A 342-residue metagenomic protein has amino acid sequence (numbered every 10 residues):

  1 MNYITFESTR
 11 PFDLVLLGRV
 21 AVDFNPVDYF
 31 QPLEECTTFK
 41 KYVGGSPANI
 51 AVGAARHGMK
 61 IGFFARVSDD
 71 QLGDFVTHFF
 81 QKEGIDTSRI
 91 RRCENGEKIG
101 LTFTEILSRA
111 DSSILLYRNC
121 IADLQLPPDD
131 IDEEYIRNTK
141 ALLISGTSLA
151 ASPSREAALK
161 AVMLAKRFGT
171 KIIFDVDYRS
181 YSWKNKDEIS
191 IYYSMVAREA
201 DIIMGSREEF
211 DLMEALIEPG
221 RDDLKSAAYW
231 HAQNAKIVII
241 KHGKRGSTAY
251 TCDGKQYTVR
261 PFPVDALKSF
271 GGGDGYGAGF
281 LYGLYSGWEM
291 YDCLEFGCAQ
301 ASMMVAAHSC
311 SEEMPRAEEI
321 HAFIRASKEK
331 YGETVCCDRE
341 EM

Functional and structural regions predicted by a protein language model:
M1-L14, M163, A215-M342: Conserved phosphate-binding/catalytic region of the ribokinase-like
N2-D86, D265, T334-M342: Glycine-rich phosphate/adenosyl-contacting loop at the front of the ribokinase-like
A55, Q81, M163-R167, A197 (+1 more regions): Anion (oxyanion) recognition and catalysis
K60, F64-I144, H321-M342: Conserved N-terminal subdomain of the carbohydrate kinase-like
E134-Y135, M195-V196, H231: Structural alpha-helical scaffold elements that stabilize or flank donor/cofactor-binding regions in carbohydrate
A141, T147-K225, R245-G246: Conserved beta-alpha-beta core of the PfkB/ribokinase-like small-molecule kinase fold
